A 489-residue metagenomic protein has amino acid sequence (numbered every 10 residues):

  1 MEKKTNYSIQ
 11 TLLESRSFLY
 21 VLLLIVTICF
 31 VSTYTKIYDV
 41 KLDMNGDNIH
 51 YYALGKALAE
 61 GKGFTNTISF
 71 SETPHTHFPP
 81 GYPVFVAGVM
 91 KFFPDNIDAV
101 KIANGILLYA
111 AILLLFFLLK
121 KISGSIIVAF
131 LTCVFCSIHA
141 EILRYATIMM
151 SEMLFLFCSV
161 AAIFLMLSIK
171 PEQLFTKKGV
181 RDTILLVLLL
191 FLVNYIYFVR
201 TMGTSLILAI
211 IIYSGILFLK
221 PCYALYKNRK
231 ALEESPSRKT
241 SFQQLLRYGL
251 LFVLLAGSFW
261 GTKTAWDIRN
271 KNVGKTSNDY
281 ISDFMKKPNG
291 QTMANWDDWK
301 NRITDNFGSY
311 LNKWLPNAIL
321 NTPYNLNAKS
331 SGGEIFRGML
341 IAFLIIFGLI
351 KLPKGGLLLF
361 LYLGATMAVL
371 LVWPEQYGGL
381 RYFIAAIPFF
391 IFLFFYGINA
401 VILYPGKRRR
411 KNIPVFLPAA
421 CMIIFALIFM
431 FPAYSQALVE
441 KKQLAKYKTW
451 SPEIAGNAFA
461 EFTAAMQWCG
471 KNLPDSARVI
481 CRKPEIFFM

Functional and structural regions predicted by a protein language model:
L12, L113-L115, K220-N228, W314-L357 (+3 more regions): Hydrophobic, aromatic-rich transmembrane alpha-helices and their immediate juxtamembrane boundary segments
F18-L23, D182-F191, I207-I212, S235-S258 (+2 more regions): Signature aromatic-anchored transmembrane alpha helix within multi-pass, membrane-resident enzymes that catalyze glycan
Y20, L115-I138, L156-F157, K177 (+3 more regions): Transmembrane-helix signature of polytopic, membrane-embedded enzymes that assemble or transfer cell-envelope glycans
V31-Y34, I49-P74, G81-V84, L174 (+1 more regions): Extracytosolic helix-loop segments that constitute the early lumenal/periplasmic catalytic or substrate-binding loops
T76, P80-A87, F92-A110, Y145 (+2 more regions): Loop-to-helix entry region of an early transmembrane alpha helix in multi-pass inner-membrane enzymes
I102-S123, A161, L165, A342-G348: Transmembrane-helix motifs of polytopic, lipid-linked glycan transferases
Y145-A146, E152-F155, I196-A209, L357-V372 (+1 more regions): Hydrophobic/aromatic-rich transmembrane helices and adjacent perimembrane loops
Y197, I216, K220, R247-A328 (+4 more regions): Membrane-lumen/periplasm interface segments of specific transmembrane helices in polyprenyl phosphate-linked
